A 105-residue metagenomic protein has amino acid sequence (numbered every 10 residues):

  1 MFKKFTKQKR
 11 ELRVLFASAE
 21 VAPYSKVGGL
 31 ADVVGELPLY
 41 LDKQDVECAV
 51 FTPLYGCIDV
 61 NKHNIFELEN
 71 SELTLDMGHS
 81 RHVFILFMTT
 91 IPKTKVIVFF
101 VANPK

Functional and structural regions predicted by a protein language model:
M1-T6: A short, compositionally biased domain-edge/stem linker segment
K7-R13: A short, charged/proline- and glycine-enriched loop that marks the coil->beta-strand transition at the N-terminal
L15, E47-A49: A structural signal for isolated positions on well-ordered beta-strands in alpha/beta enzyme cores
S18, T52-L54: Short beta-strand/turn micro-motifs composed of small residues that flank or help shape donor/cofactor-binding pockets
A19-E20, N103: Glycine-rich His-Gly loop
E20-V33, D59: A short, glycine/small-residue-rich beta-strand->loop->alpha-helix junction that serves as a flexible
E36-V46: A short, Lys/Arg-enriched amphipathic alpha-helix followed by its capping loop at the start of a domain
L54-K105: A conserved catalytic-core segment of Leloir-type glycosyltransferases
